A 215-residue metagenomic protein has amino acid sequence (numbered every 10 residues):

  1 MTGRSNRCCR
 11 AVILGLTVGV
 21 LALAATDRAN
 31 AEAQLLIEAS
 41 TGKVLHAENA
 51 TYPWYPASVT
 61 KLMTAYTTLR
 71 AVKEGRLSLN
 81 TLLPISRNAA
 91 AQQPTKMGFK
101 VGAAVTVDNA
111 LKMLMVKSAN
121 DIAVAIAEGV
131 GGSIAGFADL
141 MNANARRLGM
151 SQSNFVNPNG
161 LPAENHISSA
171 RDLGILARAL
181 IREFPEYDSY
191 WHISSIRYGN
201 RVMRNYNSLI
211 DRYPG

Functional and structural regions predicted by a protein language model:
T2-G15: Bacterial N-terminal signal peptides that target proteins for export
I13-A24: Bacterial N-terminal signal peptides
D27-A47: A short, well-structured edge-of-sheet supersecondary motif
G42, Y55-L83, L173: Active-site SXXK
E48-P56, P94-V101, N109-M113, A123-G132 (+1 more regions): Second-shell loop/turn segments in exported
E74-K96, H192-N200: Short, glycine/proline-biased beta-turn/loop segments that scaffold the active-site neighborhood
A91-A123, R204-G215: Conserved catalytic neighborhood of penicillin-recognizing serine enzymes
V107, S133-G215: Penicillin-recognizing serine hydrolase domain
